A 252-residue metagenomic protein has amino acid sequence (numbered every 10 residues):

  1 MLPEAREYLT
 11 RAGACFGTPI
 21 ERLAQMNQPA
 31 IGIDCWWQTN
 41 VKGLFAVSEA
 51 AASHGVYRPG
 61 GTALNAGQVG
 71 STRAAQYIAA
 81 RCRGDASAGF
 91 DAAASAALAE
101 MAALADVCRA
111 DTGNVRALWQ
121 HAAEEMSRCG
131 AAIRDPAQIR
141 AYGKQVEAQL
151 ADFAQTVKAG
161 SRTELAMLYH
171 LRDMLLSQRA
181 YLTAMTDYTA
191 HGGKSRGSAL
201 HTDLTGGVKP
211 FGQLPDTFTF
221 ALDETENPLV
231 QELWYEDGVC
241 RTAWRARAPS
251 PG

Functional and structural regions predicted by a protein language model:
M1-P59, A132-G252: Mobile, glycine/GP-rich and aromatic-enriched active-site lid/loop segments adjacent to catalytic centers
G43, S48, G55-V56, G70 (+1 more regions): Aromatic-residue detector
S53-I78: A conserved FAD-binding loop/helix module that cradles the flavin
N65-Q68, D85, A92, G192: Short, surface-exposed, charged/polar-biased interaction segments
C82-R162: Long, amphipathic alpha-helical stalk/connector segments used for oligomerization, subunit docking, or mechanical
